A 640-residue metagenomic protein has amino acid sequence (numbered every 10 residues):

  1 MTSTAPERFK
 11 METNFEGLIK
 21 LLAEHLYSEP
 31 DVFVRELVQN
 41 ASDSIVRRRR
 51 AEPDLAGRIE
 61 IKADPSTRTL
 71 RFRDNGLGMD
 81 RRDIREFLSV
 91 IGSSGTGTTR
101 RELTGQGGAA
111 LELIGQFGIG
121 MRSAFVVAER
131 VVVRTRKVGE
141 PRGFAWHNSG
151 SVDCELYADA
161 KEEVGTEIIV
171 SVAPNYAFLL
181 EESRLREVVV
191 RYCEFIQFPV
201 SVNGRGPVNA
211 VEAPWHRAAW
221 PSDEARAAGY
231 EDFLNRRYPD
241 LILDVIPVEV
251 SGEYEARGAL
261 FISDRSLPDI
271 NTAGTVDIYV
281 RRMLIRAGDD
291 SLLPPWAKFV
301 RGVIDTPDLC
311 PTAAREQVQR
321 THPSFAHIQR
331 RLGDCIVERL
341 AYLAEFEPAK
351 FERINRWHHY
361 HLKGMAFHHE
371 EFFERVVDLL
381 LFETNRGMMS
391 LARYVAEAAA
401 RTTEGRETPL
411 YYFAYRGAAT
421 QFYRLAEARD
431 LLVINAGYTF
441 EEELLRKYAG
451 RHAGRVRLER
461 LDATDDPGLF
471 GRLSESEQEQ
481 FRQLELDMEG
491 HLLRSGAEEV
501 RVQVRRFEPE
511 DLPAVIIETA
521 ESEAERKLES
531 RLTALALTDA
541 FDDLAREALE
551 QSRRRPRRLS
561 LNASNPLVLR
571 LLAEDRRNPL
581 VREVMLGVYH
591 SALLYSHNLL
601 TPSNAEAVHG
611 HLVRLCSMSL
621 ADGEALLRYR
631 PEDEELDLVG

Functional and structural regions predicted by a protein language model:
M1-E182, E187, E194, E632-G640: GHKL (Bergerat-fold) ATPase N-terminal catalytic module, capturing the glycine-rich phosphate-binding loop and acidic
L113, R134-D153, A173-F178, S183-G640: GHKL/Bergerat-fold ATPase module in large chromosome/replication-associated machines
